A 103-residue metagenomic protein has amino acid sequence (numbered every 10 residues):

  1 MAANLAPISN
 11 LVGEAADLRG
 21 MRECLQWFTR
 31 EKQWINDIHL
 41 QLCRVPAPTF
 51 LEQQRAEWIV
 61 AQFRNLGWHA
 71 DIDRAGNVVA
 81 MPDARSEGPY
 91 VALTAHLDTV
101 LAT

Functional and structural regions predicted by a protein language model:
M1-A3: Topogenic and prosegment regions of secretory-pathway hydrolases and membrane enzymes
A6-N10, A15-T103: Acidic/His- and Gly-rich active-site-bordering loop/insert found across diverse amide/peptide-bond hydrolases
